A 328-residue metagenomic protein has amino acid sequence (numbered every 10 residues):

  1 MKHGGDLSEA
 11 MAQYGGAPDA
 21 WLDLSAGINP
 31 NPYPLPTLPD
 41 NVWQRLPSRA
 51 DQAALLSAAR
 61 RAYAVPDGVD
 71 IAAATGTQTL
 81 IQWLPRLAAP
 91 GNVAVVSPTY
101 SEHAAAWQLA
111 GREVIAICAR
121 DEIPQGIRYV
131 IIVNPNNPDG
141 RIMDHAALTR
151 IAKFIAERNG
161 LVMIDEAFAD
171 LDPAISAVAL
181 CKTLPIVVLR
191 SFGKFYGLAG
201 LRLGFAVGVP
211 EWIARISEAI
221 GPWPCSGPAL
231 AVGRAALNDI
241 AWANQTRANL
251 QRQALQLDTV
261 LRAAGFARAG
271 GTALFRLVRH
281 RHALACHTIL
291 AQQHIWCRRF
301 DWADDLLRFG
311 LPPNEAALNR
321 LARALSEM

Functional and structural regions predicted by a protein language model:
M1-D51, A58: N-terminal "arm"/small-domain region of PLP-dependent enzymes with the aminotransferase-like
L35, E122, H282-I289, A316-R320: Short, conserved charged micro-motifs
A53, G68-V93: Conserved beta-loop-alpha segment that forms the PLP phosphate-binding cup at the N-terminus of a helix
P85-Q108, E113-A116, R120: Conserved PLP-anchoring active-site segment centered on the Schiff-base-forming lysine
I115-D172: Active-site phosphate-binding strand-loop segment of PLP-dependent enzymes
A146, W302-M328: PLP-dependent enzyme catalytic core of the Aspartate aminotransferase-like
P185-A269: PLP-dependent aminotransferase class I/II
Q251, L261-Q293, L311: Conserved PLP-binding catalytic core of the aspartate aminotransferase-like
